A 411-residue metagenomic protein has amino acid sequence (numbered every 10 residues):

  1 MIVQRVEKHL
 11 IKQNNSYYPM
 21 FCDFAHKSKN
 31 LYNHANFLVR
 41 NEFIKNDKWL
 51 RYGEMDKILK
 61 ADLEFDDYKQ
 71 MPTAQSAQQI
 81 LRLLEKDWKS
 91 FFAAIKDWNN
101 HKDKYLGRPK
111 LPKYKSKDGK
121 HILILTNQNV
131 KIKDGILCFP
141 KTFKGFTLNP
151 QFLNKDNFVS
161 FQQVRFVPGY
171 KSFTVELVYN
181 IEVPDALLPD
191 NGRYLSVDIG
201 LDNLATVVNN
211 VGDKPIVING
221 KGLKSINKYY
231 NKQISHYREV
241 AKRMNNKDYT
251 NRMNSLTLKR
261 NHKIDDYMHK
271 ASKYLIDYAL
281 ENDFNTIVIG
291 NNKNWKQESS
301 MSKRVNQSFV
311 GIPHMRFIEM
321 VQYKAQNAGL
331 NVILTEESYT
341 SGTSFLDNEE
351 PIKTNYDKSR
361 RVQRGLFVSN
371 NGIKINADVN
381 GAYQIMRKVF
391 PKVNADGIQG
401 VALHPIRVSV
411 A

Functional and structural regions predicted by a protein language model:
M1-Q79: Gly/serine-rich nucleotide phosphate-binding loop at the start of the catalytic core of nucleotide/ADP-ribose-handling
R5, K171-A411: Positively charged, helix-rich recognition surfaces that bind polyanionic ligands
V6-K12, G145-Q151, I216-I218: Generic detection of short hydrophobic beta-strand segments and adjacent strand-loop junctions
P19-C22, H26-K29, Q75-R82, H269 (+4 more regions): Non-catalytic, well-ordered alpha-helical scaffold segments
A25-S28, L81-W88, M253-N261: Short amphipathic alpha-helical coiled-coil/interface segments
Y32-V39, F43, W88-I95, N203 (+3 more regions): A generic secondary-structure signal for well-formed alpha-helical elements
A35, I80-F91, A377-V389: Stable alpha-helical structural segments in soluble proteins, enriched in small hydrophobic residues
G53-G169, G311: Acidic carboxylate diad motif detector
